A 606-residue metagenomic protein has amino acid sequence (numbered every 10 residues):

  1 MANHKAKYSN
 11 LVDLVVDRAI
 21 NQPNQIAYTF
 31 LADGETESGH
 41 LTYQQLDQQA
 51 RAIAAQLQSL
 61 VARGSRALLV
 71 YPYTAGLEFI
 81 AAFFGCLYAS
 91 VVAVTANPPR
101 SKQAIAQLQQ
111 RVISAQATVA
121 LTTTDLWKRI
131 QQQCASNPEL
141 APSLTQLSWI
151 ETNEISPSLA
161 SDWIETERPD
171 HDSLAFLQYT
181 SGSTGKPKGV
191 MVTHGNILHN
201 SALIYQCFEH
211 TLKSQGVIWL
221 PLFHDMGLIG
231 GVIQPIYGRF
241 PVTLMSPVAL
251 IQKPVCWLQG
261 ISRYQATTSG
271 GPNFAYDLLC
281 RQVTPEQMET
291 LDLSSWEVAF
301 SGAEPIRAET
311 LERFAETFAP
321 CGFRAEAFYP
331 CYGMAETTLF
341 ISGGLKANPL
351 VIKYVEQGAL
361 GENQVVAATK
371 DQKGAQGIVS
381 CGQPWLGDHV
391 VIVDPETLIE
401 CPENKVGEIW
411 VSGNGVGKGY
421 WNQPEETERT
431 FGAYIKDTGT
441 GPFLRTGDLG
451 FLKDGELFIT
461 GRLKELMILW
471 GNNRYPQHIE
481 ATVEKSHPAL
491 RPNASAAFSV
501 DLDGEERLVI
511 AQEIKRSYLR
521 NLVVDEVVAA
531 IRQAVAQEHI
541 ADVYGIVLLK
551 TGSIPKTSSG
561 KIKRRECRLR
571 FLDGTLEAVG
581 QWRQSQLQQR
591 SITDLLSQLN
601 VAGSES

Functional and structural regions predicted by a protein language model:
Y8, N493-A494, E506, A536-K561 (+1 more regions): AMP-binding/adenylate-forming catalytic domain of the ANL superfamily
P23-I26, W149-I150, S158-Y179, G185-K186 (+3 more regions): Conserved pre-ATP/AMP-binding loop-to-beta segment of ANL
N24-V61, S65-F84, R100-Q109, R168 (+1 more regions): Conserved AMP-binding/adenylate-forming core of the ANL superfamily
Y88-S158, N273, L278: Structural core segment of the AMP-binding/adenylate-forming
A120, S262, S269, G413 (+3 more regions): AMP-binding/adenylate-forming catalytic core of the ANL superfamily
L198-Q215, D225-T267, Q282-P285: Conserved AMP-binding/adenylation subdomain of ANL enzymes
A266-G270, Q282-A375, H389-V390, L398: Gly/Ser/Thr-rich phosphate-binding loop
I378-V391, P395-N404, E408-L469: Conserved ATP-binding/catalytic segment of the ANL
